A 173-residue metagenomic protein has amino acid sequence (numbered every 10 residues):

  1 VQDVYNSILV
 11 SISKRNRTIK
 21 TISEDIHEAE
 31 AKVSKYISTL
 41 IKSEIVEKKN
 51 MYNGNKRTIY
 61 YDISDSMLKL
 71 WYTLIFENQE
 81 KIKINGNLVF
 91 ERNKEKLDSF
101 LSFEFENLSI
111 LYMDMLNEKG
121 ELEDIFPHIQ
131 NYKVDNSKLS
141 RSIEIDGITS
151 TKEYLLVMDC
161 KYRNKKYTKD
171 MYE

Functional and structural regions predicted by a protein language model:
V1-E144: Accessory nucleic acid-recognition modules appended to NTPase machines
T58-D62, Y162-Y167: Short, exposed beta-strand "edge-strand" segments with a Pro/Gly-rich flavor and a Y/T-containing core
S64, L155, K166-D170: General structural signal for secondary-structure boundaries
T73-I75, D159, K169: Short conserved micro-motifs at the rims of enzyme active sites and ligand-binding pockets
M113, I145-N164: Conserved catalytic cores of phosphodiester-cleaving nucleases, focusing on short active-site segments
S140, N164-E173: Active-site-adjacent loop/helix micro-motif of nuclease/hydrolase catalytic cores
